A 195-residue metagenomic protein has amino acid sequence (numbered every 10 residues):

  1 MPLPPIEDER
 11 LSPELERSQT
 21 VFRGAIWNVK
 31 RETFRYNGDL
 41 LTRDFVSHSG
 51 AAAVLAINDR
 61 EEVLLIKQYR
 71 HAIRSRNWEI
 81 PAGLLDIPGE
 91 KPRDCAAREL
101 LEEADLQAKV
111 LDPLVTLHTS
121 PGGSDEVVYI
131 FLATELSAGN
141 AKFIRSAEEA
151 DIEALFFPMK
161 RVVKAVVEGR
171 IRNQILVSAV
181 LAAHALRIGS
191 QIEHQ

Functional and structural regions predicted by a protein language model:
M1-R23: Extreme N-terminal tail/first-helix region
R10, V46-H48, A52-R98, S146-E148: Conserved Nudix-box catalytic region and its N-terminal flanking loop in Nudix hydrolases and closely related
R17-A53, N58-R60: Acidic, metal-coordinating catalytic segment for phosphate/diphosphate chemistry, firing primarily on the Nudix
N28-E32, R76, V127-Y129, E153: Short beta-strand micro-motifs in enzyme catalytic cores
L41, G50-A53, L84-Q174, H194: Unchanged
I57, L132-T134, A183: Short beta-strand-to-turn element immediately C-terminal to the catalytic PLP-Schiff-base lysine in fold type I
V177-L186: Structured adenosyl-cofactor binding patch, chiefly the S-adenosyl-L-methionine
A185-Q195: Generic C-terminal helix-cap and adjacent flexible tail
